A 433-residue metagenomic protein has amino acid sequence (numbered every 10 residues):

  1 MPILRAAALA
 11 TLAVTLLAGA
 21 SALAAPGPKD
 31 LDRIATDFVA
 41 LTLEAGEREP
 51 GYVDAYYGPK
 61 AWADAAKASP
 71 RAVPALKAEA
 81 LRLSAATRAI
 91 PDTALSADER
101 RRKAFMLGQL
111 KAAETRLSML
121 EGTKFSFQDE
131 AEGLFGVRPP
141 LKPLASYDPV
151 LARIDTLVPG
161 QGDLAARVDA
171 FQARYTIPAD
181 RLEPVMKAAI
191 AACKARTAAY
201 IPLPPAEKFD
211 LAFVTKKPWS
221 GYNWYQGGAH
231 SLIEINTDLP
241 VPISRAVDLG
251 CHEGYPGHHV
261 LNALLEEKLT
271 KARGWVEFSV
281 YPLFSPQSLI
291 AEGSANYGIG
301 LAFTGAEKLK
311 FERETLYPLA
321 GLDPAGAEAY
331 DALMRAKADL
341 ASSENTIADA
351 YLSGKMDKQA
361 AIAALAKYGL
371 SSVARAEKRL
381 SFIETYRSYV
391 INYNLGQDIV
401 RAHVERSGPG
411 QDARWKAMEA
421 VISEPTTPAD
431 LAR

Functional and structural regions predicted by a protein language model:
M1-L9: Bacterial N-terminal signal peptides that target proteins for export
A10-G19: Bacterial N-terminal signal peptides
A20-A24: Sec/Tat signal peptide C-region and signal peptidase I cleavage site
A25-R433: N-terminal maturation segment of proteins
